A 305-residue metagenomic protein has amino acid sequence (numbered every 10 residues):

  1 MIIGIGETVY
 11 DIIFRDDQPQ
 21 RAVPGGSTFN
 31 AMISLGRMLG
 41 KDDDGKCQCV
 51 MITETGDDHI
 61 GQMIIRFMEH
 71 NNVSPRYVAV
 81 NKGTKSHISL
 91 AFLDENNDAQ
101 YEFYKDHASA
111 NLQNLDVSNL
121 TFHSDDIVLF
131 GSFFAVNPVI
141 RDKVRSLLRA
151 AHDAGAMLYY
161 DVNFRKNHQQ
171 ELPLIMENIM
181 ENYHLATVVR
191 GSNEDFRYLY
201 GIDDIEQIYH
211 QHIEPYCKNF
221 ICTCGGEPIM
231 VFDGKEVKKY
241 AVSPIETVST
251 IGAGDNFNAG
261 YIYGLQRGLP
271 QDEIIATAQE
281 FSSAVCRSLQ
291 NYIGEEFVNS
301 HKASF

Functional and structural regions predicted by a protein language model:
M1-D16: Positively charged, low-complexity intrinsically disordered leader regions
T8, S27, F133, V162 (+1 more regions): Active-site metal-binding loops of divalent metal-dependent hydrolases
I12, D43-F130, K302-F305: Conserved N-terminal subdomain of the carbohydrate kinase-like
Q18-R37: Short catalytic helix/loop segments, enriched in acidic residues and glycine and frequently bearing histidine
A31-K46, L93, G264-G268: Alpha-helix C-terminal capping segments
D106, F133, N163-N167, E194 (+1 more regions): Active-site beta-loop-alpha junctions enriched in small/polar residues
A154, H168-K239: Conserved phosphate/ATP/ADP-binding segment of small-molecule kinases
D204-F305: Conserved phosphate-binding/catalytic region of the ribokinase-like
